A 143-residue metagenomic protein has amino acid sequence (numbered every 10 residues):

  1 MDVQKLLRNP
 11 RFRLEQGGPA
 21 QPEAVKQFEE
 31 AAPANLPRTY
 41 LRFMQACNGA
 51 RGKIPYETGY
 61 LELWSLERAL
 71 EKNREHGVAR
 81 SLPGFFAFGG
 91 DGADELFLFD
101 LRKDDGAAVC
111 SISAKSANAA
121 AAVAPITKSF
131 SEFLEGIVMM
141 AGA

Functional and structural regions predicted by a protein language model:
M1-F97, V138-A143: A surface-exposed partner-binding patch
K103-A107: A short alpha->loop->secondary-structure connector
V109-S113: Short aromatic-glycine-(Arg/Gly/Cys) micro-motifs in beta-strand/loop hairpins
S116-G136: Compact, glycine/acidic-enriched structural inserts
